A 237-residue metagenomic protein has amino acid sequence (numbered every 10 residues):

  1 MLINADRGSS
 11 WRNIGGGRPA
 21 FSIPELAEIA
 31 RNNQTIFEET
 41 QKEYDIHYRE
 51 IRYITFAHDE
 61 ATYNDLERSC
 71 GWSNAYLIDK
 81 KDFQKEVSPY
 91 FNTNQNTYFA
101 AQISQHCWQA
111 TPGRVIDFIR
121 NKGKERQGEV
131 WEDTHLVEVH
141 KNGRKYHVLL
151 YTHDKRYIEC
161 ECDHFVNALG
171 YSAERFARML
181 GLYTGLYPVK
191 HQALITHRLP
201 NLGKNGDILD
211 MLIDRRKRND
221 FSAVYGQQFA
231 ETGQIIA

Functional and structural regions predicted by a protein language model:
M1-S10: Glycine-rich FAD pyrophosphate-binding loop
S9-W11, I46-Y48, N94-T97: Short, flexible turn/loop "capping" segments at secondary-structure junctions
W11, R68, A177-G181: Short amphipathic alpha-helical segments
N13-G15, R52-I54, Y98-A100, H106 (+1 more regions): Short amphipathic alpha-helical segments
I14-P89, A223-Y225, G233-Q234: Dinucleotide-binding Rossmann-like beta1-alpha1 core, especially the glycine-rich loop that anchors the ADP
R18, V139-R144, V148-A237: Flavin-dependent oxidoreductases
T35, E39, H58-R126, W131-E132 (+2 more regions): Flavin (FAD/FMN) cofactor-binding and adjacent substrate-gating region of FAD-dependent oxidoreductase domains
